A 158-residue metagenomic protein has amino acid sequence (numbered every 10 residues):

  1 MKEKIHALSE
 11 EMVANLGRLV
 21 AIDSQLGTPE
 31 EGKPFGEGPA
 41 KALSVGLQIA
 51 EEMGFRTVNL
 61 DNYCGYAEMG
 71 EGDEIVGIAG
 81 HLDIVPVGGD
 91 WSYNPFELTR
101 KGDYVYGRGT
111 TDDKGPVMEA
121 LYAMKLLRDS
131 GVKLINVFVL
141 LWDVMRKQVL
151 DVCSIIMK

Functional and structural regions predicted by a protein language model:
K2-R108, D129-L134: Acidic/His- and Gly-rich active-site-bordering loop/insert found across diverse amide/peptide-bond hydrolases
D113-K158: Acidic/histidine-rich catalytic neighborhood of metal-dependent amide-processing enzymes
